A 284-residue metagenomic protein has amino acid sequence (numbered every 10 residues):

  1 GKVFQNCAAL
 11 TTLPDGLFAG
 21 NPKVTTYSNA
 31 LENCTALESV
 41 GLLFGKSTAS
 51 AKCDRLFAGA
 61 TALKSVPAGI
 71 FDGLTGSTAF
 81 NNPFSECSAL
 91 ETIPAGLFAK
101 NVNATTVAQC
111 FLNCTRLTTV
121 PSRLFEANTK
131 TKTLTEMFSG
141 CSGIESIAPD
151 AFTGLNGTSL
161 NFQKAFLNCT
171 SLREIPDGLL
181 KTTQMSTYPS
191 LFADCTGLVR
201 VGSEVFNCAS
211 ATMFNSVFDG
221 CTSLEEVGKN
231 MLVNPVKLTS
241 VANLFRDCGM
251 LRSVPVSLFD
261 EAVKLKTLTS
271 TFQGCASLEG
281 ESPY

Functional and structural regions predicted by a protein language model:
G1-Y284: Solvent-exposed loop and capping/linker segments of extracellular ligand-binding repeat ectodomains
